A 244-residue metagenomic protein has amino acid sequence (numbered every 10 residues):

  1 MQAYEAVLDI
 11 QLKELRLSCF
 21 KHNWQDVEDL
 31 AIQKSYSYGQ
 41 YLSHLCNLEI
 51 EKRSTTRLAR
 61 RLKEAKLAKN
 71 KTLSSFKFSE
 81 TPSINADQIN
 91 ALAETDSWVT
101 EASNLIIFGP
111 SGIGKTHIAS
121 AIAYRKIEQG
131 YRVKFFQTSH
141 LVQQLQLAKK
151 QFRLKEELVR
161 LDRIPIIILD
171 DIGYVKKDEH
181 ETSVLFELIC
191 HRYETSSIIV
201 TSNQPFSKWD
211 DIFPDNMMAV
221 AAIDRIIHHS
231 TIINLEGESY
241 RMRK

Functional and structural regions predicted by a protein language model:
M1-K21: Charged, compositionally biased N-terminal leader segments and the immediate start of the first structured element
S18-K69: Interdomain "pre-motor" coupling segment immediately N-terminal to P-loop NTPase/helicase cores
L73-D96: N-terminal pre-Walker A segment at the start of P-loop NTPase domains
F76, A119, Q137: Conserved hydrophobic/aromatic pocket- or pore-lining residues that grip, position, or stack substrates in active sites
V99-I106: Pre-Walker A (Motif I) flank of P-loop NTPase domains
I107-Y131: Walker A/P-loop
R132, F136, L141-A148, F152-D162 (+1 more regions): Replace "adjacent to P-loop NTPase cores in ATP/GTP-dependent enzymes" with "adjacent to NTP-binding cores
